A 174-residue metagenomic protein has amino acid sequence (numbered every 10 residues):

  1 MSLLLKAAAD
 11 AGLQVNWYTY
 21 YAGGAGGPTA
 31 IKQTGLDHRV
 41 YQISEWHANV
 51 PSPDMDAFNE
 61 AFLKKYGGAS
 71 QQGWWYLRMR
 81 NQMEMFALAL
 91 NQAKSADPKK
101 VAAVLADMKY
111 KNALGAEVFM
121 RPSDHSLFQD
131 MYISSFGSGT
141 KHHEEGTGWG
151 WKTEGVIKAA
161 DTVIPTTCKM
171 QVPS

Functional and structural regions predicted by a protein language model:
M1-S174: Extracytosolic ligand-binding ectodomains
